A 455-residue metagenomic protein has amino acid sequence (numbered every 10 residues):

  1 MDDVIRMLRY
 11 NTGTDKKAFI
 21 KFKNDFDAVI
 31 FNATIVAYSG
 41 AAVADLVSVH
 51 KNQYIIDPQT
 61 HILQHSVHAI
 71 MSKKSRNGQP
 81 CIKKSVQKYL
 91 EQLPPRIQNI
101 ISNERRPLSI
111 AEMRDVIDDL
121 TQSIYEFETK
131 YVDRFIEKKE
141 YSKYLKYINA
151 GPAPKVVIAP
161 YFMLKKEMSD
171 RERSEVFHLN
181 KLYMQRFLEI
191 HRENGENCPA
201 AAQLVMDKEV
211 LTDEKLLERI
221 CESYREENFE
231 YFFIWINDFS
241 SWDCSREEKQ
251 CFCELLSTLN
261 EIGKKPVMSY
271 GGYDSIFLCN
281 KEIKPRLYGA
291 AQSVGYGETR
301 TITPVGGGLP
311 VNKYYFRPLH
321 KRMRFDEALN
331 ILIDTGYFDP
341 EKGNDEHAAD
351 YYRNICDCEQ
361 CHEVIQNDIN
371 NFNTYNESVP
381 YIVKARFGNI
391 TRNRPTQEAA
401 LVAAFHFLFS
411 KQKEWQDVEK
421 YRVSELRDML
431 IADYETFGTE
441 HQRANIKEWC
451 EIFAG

Functional and structural regions predicted by a protein language model:
D2-E218, F229-F232, I236-S241, L426 (+1 more regions): Active-site beta->alpha loop and helix N-cap motifs at the rims of alpha/beta catalytic domains
D2-I5, E341-G455: C-terminal extensions of enzymes
V29-A37, V156-L164, Y273-F277, K281-G306 (+1 more regions): Glycine-rich phosphate-binding active-site loops on the catalytic face of alpha/beta enzymes
S48, N260, C279: Anion (oxyanion) recognition and catalysis
T212, L216-C253, K281, G295-Y314: Glycine/Thr-rich beta-alpha phosphate-binding loop at enzyme active sites
C251-E261: Catalytic-core regions built around general acid/base machinery
L259-I276: Glycine-rich adenosine-cofactor-binding loop
C279-E282, Q292, G297-T374: C-terminal structured domains
